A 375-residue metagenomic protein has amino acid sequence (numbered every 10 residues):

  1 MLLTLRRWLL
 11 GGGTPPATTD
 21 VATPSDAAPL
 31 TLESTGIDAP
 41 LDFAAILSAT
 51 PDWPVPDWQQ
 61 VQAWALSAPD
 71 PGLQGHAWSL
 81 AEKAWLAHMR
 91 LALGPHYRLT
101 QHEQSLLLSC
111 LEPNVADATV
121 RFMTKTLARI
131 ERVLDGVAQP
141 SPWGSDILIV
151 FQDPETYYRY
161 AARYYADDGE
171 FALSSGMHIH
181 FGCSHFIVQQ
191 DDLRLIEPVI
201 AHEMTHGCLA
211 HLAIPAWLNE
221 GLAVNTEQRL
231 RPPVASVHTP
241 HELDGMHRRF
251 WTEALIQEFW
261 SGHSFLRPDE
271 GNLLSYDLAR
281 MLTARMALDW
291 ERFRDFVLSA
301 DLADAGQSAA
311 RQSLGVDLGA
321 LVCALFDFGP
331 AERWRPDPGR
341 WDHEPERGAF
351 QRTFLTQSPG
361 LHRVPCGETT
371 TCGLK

Functional and structural regions predicted by a protein language model:
M1-T100, F326-K375: N-terminal low-structure segments adjacent to metalloprotease catalytic domains across cellular compartments
L32, G36-A39, L47-P54, P71 (+8 more regions): Intrinsic-disorder-associated interaction segments
A45-A68, A128-I130, Y158-R159, A210-W217 (+2 more regions): Short, charge-rich amphipathic segments
G72-H76, C110-D117, L273: Charge-dense, low-complexity intrinsically disordered segments
A81, M89-L91, V188-Q189, H206-G207 (+1 more regions): Short hydrophobic/aromatic segments of transmembrane alpha-helices and their interfaces
G94-P215, A305-S313: Juxtacatalytic substrate-recognition/specificity segment
D167-S184, L195, A213-C366: Acidic/His/Gly-enriched intrinsically disordered linker/tail segments that often contain short helix/coil "MoRF-like"
